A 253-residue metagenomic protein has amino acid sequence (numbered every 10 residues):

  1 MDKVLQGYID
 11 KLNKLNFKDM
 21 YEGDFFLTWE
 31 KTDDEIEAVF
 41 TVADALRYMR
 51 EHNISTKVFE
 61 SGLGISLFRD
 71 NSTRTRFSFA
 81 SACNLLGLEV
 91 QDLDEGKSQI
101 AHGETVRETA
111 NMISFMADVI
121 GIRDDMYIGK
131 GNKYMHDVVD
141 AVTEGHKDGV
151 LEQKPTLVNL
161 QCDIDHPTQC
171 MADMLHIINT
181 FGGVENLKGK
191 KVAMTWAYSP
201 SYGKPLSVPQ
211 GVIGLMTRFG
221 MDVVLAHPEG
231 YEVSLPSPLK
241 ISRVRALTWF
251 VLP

Functional and structural regions predicted by a protein language model:
M1-F77, S81: Positively charged, low-complexity intrinsically disordered leader regions
K18, V142-E152, P238-V244: Short, conserved catalytic or adaptor-binding loops enriched in Gly and charged residues
T32, D125-K133, E144, A197-P209: Short, charged helix-to-loop "capping" segments that act as catalytic/coupling loops
D33-E37, E104-R107, K133, P236-L239: Generic alpha-helical secondary structure signal
T41-Y48, L88, D118, I122 (+4 more regions): Generic secondary-structure signature for well-ordered alpha-helical cores
R50-N53, V106-E108, F250-L252: A generic local structural motif
K57-I178: Phosphate/diphosphate ligand-binding glycine-rich loop within oxidoreductases
R69-N84, I178-P253: Glycine-rich phosphate/diphosphate-binding loop of Rossmann-like nucleotide-binding domains
